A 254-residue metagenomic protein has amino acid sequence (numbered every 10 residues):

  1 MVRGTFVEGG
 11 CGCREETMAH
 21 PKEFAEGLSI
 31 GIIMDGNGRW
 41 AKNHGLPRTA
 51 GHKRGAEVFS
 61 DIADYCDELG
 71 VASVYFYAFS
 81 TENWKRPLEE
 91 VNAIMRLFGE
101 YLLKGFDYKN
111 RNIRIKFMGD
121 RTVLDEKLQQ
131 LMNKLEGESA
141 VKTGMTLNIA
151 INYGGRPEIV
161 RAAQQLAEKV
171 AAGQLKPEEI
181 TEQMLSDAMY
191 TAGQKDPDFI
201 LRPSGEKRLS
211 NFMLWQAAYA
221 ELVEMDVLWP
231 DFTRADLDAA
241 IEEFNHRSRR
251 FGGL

Functional and structural regions predicted by a protein language model:
V2-L254: Flexible, compositionally biased loop and terminal segments
